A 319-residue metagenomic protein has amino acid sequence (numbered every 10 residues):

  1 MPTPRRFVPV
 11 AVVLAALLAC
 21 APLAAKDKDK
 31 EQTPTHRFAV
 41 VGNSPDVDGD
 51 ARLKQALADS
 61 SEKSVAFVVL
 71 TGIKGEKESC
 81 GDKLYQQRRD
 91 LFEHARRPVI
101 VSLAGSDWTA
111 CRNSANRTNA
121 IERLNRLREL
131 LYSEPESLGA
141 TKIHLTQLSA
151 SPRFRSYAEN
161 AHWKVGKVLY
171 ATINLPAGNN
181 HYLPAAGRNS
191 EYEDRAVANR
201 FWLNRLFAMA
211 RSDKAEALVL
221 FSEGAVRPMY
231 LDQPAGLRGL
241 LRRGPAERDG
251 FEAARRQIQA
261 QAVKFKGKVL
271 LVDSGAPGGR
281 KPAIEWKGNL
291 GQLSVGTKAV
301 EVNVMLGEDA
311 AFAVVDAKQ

Functional and structural regions predicted by a protein language model:
M1-R6: N-terminal secretory signal peptides that target proteins for export/translocation
V10-A19: Bacterial N-terminal signal peptides
L23-Q87, A215: N-terminal active-site segment of His-dependent metallophosphoesterases
D27-E31, S61-K63, A171, A186-S274: His/acidic metal-ligating clusters that form di-metal
V40-N43, F67-I73, P98-A104, S212 (+2 more regions): Active-site neighborhood of phospho(di)ester-bond hydrolases with catalytic His/Asp-centered motifs
V47-D48, G75-E78, L103-R112, N179-L183 (+2 more regions): Active-site environment of divalent metal-dependent phosphoester hydrolases
D50-L57, K83-R89, R153-N160, R205-L206 (+1 more regions): Alpha-helical scaffolding within the catalytic cores of extracellular/periplasmic polymer-degrading hydrolases
Y85-S190, D194, K281-V315: Extended active-site neighborhood of metal-dependent phosphoesterases/phosphodiesterases
